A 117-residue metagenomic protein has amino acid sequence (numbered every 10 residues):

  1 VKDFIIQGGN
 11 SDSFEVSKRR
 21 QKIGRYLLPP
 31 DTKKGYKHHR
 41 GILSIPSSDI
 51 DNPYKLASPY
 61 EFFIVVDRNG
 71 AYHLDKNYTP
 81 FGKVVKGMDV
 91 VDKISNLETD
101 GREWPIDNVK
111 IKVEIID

Functional and structural regions predicted by a protein language model:
V1-D117: Cyclophilin-like peptidyl-prolyl cis-trans isomerases
